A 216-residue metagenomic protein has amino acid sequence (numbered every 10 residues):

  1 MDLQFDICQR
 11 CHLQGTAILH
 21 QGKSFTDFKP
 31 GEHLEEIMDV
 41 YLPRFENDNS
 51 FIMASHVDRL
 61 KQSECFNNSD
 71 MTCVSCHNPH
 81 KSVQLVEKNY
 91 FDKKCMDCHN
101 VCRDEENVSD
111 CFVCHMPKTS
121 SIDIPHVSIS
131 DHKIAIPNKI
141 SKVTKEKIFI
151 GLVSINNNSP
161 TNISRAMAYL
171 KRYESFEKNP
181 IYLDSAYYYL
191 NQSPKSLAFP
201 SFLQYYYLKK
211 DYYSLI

Functional and structural regions predicted by a protein language model:
M1-D184: Primarily the internal scaffold of c-type cytochrome electron-transfer domains, especially repeated/multiheme c-type
Q84, Y90-K93, L190, S201-Y205: Amphipathic, soluble alpha/beta structural segments
I140-K145, K209-L215: Alpha-helical linker/edge segments of TPR/alpha-solenoid repeat scaffolds and analogous pre-/post-domain helices
N156-E174, S193-K210, I216: Amphipathic alpha-helical repeat scaffolds of TPR domains
S185-Y188, Q192: The canonical alpha-helical register within tetratricopeptide repeats
A186, L215-I216: Tetratricopeptide repeat
